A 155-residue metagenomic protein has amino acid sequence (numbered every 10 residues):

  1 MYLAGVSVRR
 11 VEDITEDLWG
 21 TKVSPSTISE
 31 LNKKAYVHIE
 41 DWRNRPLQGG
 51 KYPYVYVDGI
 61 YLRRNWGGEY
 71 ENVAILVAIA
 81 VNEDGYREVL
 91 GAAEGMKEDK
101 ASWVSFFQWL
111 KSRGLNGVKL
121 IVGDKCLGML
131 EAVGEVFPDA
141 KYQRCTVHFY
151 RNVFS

Functional and structural regions predicted by a protein language model:
M1-V6, W19: Short basic-aromatic helix/loop recognition motifs at nucleic-acid and histone-peptide binding interfaces
L3-A4, G95-M96, F154-S155: A short, ordered amphipathic alpha-helix with a cationic face
G5-T15: Short, charged amphipathic recognition helices of the HTH superfamily and cognate SANT/SANTA-like modules
I14, L18-V122, L127, E131 (+1 more regions): RNase H-like nuclease fold core
F137-S155: Inter-helix linker motif
